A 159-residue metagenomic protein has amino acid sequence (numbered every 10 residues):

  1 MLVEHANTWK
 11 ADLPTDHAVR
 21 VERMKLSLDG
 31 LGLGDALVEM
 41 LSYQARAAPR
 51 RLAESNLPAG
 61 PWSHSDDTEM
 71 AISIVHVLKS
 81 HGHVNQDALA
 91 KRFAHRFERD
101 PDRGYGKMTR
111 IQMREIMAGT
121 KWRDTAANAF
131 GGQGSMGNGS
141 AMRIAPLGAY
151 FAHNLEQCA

Functional and structural regions predicted by a protein language model:
M1-A159: Structured, active/binding-site neighborhoods that engage oxygen-rich ligands
